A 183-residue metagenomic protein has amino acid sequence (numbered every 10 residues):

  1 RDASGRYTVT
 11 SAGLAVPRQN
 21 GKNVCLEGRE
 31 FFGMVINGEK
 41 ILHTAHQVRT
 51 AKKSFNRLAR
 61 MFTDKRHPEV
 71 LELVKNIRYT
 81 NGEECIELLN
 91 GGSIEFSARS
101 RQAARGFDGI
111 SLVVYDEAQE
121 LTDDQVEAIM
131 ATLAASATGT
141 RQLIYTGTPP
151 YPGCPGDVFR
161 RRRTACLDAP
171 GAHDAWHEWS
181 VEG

Functional and structural regions predicted by a protein language model:
R1-G183: Phosphate/NTP-binding elements of NTP-utilizing enzymes
